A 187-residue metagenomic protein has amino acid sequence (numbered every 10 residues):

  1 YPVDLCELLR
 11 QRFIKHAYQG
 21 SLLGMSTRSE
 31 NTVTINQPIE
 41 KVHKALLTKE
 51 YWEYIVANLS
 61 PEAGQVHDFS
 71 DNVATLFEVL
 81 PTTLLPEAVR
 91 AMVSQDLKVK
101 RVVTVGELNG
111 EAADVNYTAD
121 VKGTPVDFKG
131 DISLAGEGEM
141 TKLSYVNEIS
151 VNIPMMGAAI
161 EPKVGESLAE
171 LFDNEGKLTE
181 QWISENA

Functional and structural regions predicted by a protein language model:
Y1-G24: Short, Lys/Arg-enriched N-terminal segments with co-localized hydrophobic residues within the first ~10-30 amino acids
H16, G24-L84: Hydrophobic ligand-binding cavity/cleft-lining segments
M25, A91-L97, K122-V126, E139: A generic structural micro-feature
E30-T32, K98-V102, K129-D131: Well-ordered beta-strand positions in beta-sheet-rich domains
E53-S60, N109-E111, T124-P125: Short secondary-structure junctions
Q65-Y117: Glycine-rich portal/gate segments that line the openings of hydrophobic small-molecule binding cavities
T75-F77, T104, A113-G165: Beta-strand/loop substructures that line and gate deep hydrophobic ligand-binding cavities in soluble
G106-E107, G157-A187: A conserved amphipathic terminal alpha-helix motif
